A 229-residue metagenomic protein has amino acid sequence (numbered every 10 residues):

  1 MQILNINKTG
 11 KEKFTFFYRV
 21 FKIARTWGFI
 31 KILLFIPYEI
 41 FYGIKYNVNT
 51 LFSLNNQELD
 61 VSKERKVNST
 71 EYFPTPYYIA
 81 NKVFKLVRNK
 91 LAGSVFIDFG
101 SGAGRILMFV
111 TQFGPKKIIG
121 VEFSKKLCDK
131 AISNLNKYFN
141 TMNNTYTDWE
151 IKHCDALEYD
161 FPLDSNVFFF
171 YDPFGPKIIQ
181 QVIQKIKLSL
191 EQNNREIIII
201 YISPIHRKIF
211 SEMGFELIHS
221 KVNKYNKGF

Functional and structural regions predicted by a protein language model:
Q2-L91: S-adenosyl-L-methionine
G93-G102: Conserved class I S-adenosyl-L-methionine
G104-M108: Glycine-rich SAM-binding Motif I of class I
K116-V121: Short beta-strand element of Class I
S124: Conserved SAM/SAH-binding beta-strand->alpha-helix loop
K130-L163: S-adenosyl-L-methionine
K152-E191, R195: Active-site segment flanking the S-adenosylmethionine/decSAM binding pocket in AdoMet-dependent transferases
K177-F229: C-terminal substrate-binding/active-site "lid" region of AdoMet-derived donor-dependent transferases
